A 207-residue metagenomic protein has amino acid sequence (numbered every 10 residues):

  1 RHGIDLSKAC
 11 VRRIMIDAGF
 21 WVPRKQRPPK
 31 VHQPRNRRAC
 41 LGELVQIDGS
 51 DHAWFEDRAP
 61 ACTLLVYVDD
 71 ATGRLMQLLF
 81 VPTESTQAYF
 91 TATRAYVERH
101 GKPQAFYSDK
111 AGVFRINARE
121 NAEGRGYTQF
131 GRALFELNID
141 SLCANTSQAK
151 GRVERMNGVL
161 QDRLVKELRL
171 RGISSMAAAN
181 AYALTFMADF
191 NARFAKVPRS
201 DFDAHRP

Functional and structural regions predicted by a protein language model:
R1-A53, A118, R125-T128, A204-P207: Basic, flexible linker segments flanking DNA-binding modules in nucleic acid-interacting mobile-element proteins
D5, C40-L64, D70-A178: RNase H-like DDE/DDD metal-dependent nuclease/strand-transfer catalytic core used by mobile genetic elements
R12-I16, R132-F135, G158, A188: Generic alpha-helical structural context detector
R13, P28, A144-A149, M176-A179 (+1 more regions): Short, surface-exposed recognition loops or helix-turn segments adjacent to catalytic cores
Q161-P207: Active-site-proximal acidic segments at structured loop/helix or strand boundaries that coordinate catalytic metals
